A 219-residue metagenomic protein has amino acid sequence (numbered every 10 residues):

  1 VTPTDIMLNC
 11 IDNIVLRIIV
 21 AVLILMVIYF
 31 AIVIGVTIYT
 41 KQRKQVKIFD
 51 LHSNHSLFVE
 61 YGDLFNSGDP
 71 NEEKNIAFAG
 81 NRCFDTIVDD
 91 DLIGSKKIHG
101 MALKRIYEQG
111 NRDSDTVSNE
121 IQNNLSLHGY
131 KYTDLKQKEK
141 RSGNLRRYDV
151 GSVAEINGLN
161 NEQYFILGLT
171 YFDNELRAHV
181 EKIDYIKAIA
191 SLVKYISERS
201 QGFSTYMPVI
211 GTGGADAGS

Functional and structural regions predicted by a protein language model:
V1-S219: Macrodomain-like recognition of ADP-ribose-binding/processing modules
